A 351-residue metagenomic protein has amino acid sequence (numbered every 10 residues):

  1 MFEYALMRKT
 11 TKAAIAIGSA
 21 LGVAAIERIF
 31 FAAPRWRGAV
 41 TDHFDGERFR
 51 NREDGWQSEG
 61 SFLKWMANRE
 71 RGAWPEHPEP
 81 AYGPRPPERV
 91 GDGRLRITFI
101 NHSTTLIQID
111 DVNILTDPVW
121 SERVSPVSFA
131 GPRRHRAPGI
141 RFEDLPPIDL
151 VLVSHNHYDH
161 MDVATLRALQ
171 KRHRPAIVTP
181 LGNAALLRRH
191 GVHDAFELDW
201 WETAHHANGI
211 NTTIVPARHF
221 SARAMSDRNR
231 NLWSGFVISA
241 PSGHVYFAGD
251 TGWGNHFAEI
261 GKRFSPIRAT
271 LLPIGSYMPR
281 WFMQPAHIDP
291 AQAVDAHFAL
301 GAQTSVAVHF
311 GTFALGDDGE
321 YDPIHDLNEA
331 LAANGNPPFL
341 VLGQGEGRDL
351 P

Functional and structural regions predicted by a protein language model:
R8-K12, R28-G38, D42-G46, F142 (+5 more regions): Cap/insert and terminal regions of metallo-dependent hydrolase folds
T10-D144, I238-F247, R268-G275, N328: Metallo-beta-lactamase
R71-D92, P180-G243, D326-E346, L350: Metallo-beta-lactamase
H102-D110, H206-I267, Q284-A291: Catalytic core of the metallo-beta-lactamase
P118-W120, N156, A217-H219, G249-T251 (+3 more regions): Active-site metal-binding loops of divalent metal-dependent hydrolases
W120-A137, F220-D227, M278-H287, A314: Acidic/histidine-rich helix-loop elements that form or flank divalent-metal/phosphate-binding sites at the catalytic
F129-T179, D194, S265-L271: Active-site metal-binding motif and surrounding structural segment of the metallo-beta-lactamase
A164-L169, H190-G191, H256-I260: A short acidic, amphipathic alpha-helical/loop segment
